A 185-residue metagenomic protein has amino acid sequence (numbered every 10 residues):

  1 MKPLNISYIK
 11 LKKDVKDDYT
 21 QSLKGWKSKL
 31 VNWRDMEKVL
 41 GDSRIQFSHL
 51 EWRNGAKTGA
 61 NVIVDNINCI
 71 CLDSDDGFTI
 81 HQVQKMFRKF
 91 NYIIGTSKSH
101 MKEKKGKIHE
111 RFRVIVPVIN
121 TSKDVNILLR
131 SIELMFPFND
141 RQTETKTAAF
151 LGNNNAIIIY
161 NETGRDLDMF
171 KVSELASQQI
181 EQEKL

Functional and structural regions predicted by a protein language model:
M1-F112, P117-R130, K184: Signature for HUH/AEP ssDNA processing cores
L4-S7, I157, F170, Q178: Residue-level marker of intrinsically disordered, low-complexity segments enriched for small/polar residues
G55, G106, N155, E162-G164: Intrinsic-disorder/low-complexity loop/linker signature
H81-M86, V116-D140, I159-E174: Helical (often loop-to-helix) elements that flank the catalytic cores of nucleotide-handling enzymes
H100-K102, Q142-I159: Short proline/glycine- and acidic-rich turn/helix-capping motifs at secondary-structure junctions
Q179-L185: Charge-rich interaction segments
